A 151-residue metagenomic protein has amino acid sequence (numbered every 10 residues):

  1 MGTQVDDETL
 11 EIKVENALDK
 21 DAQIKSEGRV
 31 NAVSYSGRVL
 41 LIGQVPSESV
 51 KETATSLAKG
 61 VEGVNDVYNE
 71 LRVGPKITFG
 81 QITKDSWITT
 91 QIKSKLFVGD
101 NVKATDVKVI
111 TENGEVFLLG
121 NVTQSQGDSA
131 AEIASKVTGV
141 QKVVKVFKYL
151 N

Functional and structural regions predicted by a protein language model:
M1-N151: N-terminal targeting leaders
